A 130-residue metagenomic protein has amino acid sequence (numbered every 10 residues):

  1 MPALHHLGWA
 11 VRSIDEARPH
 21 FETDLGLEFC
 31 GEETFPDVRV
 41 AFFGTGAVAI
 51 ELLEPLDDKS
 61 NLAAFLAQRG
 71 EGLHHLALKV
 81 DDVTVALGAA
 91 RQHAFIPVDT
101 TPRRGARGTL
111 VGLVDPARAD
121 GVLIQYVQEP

Functional and structural regions predicted by a protein language model:
M1-R18, L73-V80, V127-P130: N-terminal beta-strand motif that seeds the catalytic metal site of vicinal oxygen chelate
L4-H5, T23-D37, D57-H74, A89 (+1 more regions): A cross-kingdom feature marking solvent-exposed beta-strand/loop segments within repeated, beta-rich binding/scaffold
G8, A49, Q68-A89, D120-G121: Short coil/turn motifs at helix boundaries and re-entrant loops, enriched in small/polar and proline residues
R12, G44-G46, A117: Short strand-coil-strand connectors
A17, E28, I50, D58-N61 (+1 more regions): Short loop/beta submotifs within extracellular cysteine-rich repeat domains
A17-H20, A86-A90: Hydrophobic side chains in well-ordered alpha-helices
F35-I50: C-terminal "cap" of GNAT-fold acetyltransferases
A41-F42, L78, L87-P130: Vicinal oxygen chelate
